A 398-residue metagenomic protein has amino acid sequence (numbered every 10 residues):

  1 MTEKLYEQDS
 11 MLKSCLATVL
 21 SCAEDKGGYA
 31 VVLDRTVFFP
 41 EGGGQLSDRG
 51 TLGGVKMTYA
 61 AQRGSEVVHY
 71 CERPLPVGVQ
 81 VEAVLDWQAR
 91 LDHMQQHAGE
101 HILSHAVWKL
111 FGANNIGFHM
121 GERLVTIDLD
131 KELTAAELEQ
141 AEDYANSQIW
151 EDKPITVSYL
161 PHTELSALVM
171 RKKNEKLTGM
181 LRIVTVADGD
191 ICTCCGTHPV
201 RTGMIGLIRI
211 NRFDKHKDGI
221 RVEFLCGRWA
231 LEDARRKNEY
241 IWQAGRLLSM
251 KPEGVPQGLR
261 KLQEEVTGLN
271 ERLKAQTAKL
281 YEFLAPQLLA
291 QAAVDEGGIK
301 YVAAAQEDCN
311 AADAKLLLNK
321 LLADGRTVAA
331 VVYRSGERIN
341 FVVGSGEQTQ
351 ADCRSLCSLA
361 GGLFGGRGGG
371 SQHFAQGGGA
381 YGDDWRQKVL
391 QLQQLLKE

Functional and structural regions predicted by a protein language model:
M1-V79: Conserved nucleotide-binding/hydrolysis modules and their immediate coupling elements across P-loop/ASCE NTPase motors
A30-V31, G64-R73, V125-K131, H373-A380: A generic structural motif
T36-L52, P76-I127, Q372-H373: Active/ligand-binding-proximal structured segments within catalytic/core domains that scaffold catalytic residues
Y59, I116-M120, R212-F213, A330-R334 (+1 more regions): Short beta-strand
A89, W108-D218: Functional cores that coordinate and move charged inorganic groups
T193-I205, R228, V302-E398: Glycine-rich, acidic loop segments that terminate in or are immediately followed by a histidine
P199, N211-G258: A conserved active-site cap/scaffold subdomain adjacent to cofactor or substrate pockets
W242-E337: Hydrophobic helix-and-loop "lid/oligomerization" segment in the mid-to-C-terminal part of catalytic domains
